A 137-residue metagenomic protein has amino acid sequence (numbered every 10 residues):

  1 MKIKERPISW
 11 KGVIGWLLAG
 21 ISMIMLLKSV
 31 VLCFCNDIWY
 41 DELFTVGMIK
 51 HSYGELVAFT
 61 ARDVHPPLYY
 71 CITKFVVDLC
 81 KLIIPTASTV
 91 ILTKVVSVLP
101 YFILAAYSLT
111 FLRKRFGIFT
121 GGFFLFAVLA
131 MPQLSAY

Functional and structural regions predicted by a protein language model:
M1-K11: Short, Lys/Arg-rich, polar N-terminal cytosolic tail immediately upstream of the first transmembrane signal-anchor
W10-E42, S52: Transmembrane signal-anchor helices characteristic of membrane glycosylation enzymes that use polyprenol
G12, A87, I103, S108-A130: Transmembrane-helix signature of polytopic, membrane-embedded enzymes that assemble or transfer cell-envelope glycans
A19, M23, L92-R115: Transmembrane-helix motifs of polytopic, lipid-linked glycan transferases
M23-V30, F75, L99-A106, F126 (+1 more regions): Generic alpha-helical transmembrane segments of integral inner-membrane proteins, especially permease/transport modules
L27-L32, T73, V77, K81 (+1 more regions): Membrane-water interface at transmembrane helix exits
S29-C35, V90-K94, G122-Y137: Aromatic- and kink-enriched transmembrane "portal" helix at the membrane-lumen/periplasm boundary that abuts
L32-M48, A61-V76, A87-I91: Extracytoplasmic catalytic/substrate-binding loops of multi-pass membrane glycan-assembly enzymes
